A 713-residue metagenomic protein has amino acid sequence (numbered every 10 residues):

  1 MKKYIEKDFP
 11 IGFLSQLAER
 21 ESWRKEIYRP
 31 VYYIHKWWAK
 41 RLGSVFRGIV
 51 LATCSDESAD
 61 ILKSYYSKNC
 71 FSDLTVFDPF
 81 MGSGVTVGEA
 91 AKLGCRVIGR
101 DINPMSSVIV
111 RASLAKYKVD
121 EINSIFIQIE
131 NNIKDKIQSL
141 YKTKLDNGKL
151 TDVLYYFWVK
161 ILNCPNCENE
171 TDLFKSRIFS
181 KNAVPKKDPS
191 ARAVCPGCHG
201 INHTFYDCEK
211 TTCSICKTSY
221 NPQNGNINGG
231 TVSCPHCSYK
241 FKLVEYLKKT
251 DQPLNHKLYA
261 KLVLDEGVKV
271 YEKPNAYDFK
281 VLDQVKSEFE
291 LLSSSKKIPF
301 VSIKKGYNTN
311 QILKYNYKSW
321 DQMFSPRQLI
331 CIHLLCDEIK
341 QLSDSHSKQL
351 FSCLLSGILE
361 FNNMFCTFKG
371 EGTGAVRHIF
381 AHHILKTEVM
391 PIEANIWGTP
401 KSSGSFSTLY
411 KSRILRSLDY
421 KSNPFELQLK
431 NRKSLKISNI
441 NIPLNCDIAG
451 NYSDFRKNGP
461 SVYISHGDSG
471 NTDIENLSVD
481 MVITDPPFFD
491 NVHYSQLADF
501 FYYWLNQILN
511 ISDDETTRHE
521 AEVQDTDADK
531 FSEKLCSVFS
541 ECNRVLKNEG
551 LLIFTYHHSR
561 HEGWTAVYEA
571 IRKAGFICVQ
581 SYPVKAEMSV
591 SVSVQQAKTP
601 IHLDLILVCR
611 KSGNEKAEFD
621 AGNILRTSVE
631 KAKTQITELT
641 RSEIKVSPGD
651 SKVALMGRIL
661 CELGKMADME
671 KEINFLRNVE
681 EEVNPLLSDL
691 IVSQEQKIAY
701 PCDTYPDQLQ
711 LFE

Functional and structural regions predicted by a protein language model:
M1-F77, V87, A91-N471, E475 (+10 more regions): Nucleic-acid modification enzymes, centered on SAM-dependent nucleic-acid methyltransferases
S83: Conserved SAM/SAH-binding loop
G94, K547-L552: Short, surface-exposed connector motifs at secondary-structure boundaries
V482-I483: Hydrophobic beta-strand segment of the Class I
N510-S512, G550-Y556: Conserved beta-strand signature within the Rossmann-like core of class I S-adenosyl-L-methionine
S532-N548, E569, K573: A short glycine-rich, Lys/Arg-flanked "PGG" loop and its adjoining helix->strand segment in the class I
